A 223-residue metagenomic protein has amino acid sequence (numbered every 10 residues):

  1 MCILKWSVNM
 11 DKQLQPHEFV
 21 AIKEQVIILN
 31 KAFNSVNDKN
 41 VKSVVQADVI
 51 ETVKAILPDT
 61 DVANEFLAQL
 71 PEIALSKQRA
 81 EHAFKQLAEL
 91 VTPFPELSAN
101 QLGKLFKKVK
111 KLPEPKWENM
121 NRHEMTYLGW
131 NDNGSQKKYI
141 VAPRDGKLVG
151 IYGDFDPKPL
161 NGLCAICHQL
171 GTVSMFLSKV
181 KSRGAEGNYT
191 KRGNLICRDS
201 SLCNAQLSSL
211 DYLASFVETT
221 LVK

Functional and structural regions predicted by a protein language model:
C2-L105: General detector of N-terminal leader/presequence modules that precede the first folded domain
W6-Q13, F33, N37, E124 (+3 more regions): Generic preference for well-ordered secondary structure
S7, H17, K116, L128-W130 (+3 more regions): Short, flexible coil/linker segments at or flanking structured domains
Q25, L29, A63, K116-E118 (+6 more regions): Alpha-helical context
A74-A88, N133-G146, S215-V222: Short N-terminal helix-initiation segments at or just after the protein's N-terminus
A88-N119, L210-F216: Replace "small metal-dependent catalytic modules" with "small catalytic or cofactor-binding modules
Q101-V173: Long, positively charged binding patches that form subdomain-scale interaction surfaces for polyanionic ligands
G146-K223: Cys/His-clustered metal-coordination modules, chiefly Zn-binding fingers
